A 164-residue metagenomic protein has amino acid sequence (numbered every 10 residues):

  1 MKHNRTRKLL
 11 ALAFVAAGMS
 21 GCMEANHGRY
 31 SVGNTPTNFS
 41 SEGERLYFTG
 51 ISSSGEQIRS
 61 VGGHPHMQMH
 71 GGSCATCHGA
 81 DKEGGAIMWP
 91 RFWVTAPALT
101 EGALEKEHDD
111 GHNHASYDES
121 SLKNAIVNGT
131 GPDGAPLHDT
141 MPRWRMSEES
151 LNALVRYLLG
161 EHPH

Functional and structural regions predicted by a protein language model:
K2-L10: Bacterial N-terminal signal peptides that target proteins for export
S20-G21: C-terminal motif of bacterial Sec signal peptides marking the signal peptidase cleavage site
N26-Q68: Electrostatic cytochrome c docking/interface patches
G33, R59-E119, T140-M146: Gly/Gly-Pro-rich "capping" loops immediately C-terminal to redox-active cysteine motifs in periplasmic/lumenal
S41-R45, A75, P97, S120 (+3 more regions): Solvent-exposed, polar/charged alpha-helical surfaces in well-ordered, non-transmembrane soluble domains, broadly
F48-I51, T76-E83, L158-P163: Detector for the c-type heme attachment site
S53-G55, G85, E105-E107, P132-G134 (+1 more regions): Short loop/beta submotifs within extracellular cysteine-rich repeat domains
S116-H164: C-terminal capping alpha-helices of c-type cytochrome domains
